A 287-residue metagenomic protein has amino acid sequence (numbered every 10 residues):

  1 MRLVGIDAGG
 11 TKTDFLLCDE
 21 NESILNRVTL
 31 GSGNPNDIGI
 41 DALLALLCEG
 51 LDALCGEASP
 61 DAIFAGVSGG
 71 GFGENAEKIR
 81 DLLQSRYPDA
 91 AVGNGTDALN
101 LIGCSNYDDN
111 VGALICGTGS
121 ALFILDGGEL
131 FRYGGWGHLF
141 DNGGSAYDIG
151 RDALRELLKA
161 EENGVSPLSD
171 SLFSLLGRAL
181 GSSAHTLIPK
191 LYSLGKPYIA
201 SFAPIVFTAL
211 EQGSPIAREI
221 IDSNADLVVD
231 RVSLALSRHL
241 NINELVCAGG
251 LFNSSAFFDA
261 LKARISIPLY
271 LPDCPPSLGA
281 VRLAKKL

Functional and structural regions predicted by a protein language model:
M1-A62, L82-R86, S105-G112, L154-L287: ATP-binding/phosphotransfer module of carbohydrate and carboxylate kinases, centering on a glycine-rich
G31, G66, F123, G134 (+1 more regions): Residues in well-ordered beta-strands of folded domains
F64-G71: Polybasic, low-complexity association/targeting segments
G66, G95, V246-A248: Solvent-exposed beta-strand sheet faces enriched in polar/charged residues
G71-L168: Phosphate-binding/catalytic loop of phosphoryl-transfer enzymes
